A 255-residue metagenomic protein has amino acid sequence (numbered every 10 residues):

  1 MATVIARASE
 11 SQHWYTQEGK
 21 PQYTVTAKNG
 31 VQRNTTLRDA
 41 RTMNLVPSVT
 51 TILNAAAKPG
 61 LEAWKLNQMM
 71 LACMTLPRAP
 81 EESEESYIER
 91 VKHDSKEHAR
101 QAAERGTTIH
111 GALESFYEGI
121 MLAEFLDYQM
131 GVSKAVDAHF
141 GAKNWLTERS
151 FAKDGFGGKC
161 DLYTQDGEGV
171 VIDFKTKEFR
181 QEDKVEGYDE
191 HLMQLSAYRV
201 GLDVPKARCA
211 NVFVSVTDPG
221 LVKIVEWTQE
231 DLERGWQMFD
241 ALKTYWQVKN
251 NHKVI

Functional and structural regions predicted by a protein language model:
M1-G157: Metal-dependent nuclease catalytic cores that hydrolyze phosphodiester bonds in DNA/RNA, characterized by
W145-N251: Mg2+/Mn2+-dependent nuclease catalytic core
I255: Acidic, carboxylate-rich catalytic segments that either coordinate divalent cations
